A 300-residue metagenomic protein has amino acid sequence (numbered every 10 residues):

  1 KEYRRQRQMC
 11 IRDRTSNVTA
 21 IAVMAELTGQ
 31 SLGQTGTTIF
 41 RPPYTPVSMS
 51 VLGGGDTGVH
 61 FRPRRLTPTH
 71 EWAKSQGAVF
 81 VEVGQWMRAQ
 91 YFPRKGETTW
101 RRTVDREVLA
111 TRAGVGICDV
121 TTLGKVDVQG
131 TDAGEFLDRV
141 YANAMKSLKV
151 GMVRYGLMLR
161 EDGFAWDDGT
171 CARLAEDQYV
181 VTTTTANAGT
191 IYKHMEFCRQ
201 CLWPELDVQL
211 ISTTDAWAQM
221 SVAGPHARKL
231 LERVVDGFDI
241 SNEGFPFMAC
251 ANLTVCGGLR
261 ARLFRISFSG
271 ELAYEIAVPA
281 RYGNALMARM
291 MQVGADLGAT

Functional and structural regions predicted by a protein language model:
K1-R7, I11-D13: Single conserved hydrophobic/aromatic residue that forms the stacking wall/gate of nucleotide- or nucleobase-binding
R12, A20-T300: Glycine/proline-enriched, intrinsically flexible loops and inter-domain linkers
